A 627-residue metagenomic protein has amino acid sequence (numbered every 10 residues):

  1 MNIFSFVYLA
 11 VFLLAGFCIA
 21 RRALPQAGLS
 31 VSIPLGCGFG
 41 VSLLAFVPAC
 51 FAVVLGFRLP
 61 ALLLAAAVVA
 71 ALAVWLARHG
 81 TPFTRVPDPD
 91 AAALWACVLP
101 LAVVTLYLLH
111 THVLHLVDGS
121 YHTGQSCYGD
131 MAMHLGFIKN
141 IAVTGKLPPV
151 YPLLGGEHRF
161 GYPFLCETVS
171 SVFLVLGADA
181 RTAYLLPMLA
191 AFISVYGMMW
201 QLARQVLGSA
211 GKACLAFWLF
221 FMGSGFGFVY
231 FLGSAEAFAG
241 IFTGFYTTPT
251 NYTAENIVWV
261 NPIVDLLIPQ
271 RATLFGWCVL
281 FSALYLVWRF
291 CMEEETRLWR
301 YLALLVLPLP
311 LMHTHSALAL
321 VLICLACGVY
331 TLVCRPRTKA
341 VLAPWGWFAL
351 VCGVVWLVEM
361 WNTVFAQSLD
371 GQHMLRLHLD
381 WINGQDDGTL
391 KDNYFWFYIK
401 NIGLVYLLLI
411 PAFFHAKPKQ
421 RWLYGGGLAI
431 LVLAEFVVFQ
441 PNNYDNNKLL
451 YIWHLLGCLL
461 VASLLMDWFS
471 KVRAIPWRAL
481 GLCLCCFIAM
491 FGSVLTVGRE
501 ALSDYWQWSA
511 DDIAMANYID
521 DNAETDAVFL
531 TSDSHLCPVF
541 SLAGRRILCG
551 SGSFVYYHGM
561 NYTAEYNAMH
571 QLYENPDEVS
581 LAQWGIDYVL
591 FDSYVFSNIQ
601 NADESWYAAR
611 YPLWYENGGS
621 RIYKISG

Functional and structural regions predicted by a protein language model:
M1-A91: Membrane-embedded, hydrophobic transmembrane alpha-helices
A92-V103, L215-L219, L304, P336-N362 (+3 more regions): Hydrophobic alpha-helical membrane-interfacial segments at the cytosolic entry of transmembrane helices
A102-V279, H315, Y505-W506, D533: Active-site lumenal/periplasmic loops and adjacent helix-entry segments of GT-C-fold, multi-pass membrane
L189-F192, T273, L318-V321, N443-S470: Hydrophobic/aromatic-rich transmembrane helices and adjacent perimembrane loops
V264-L267, L286, W299-T314: Membrane-interface alpha helices of multi-pass inner-membrane proteins
S282-F290, I323-R335, K400-R421, D467: Hydrophobic, aromatic-rich transmembrane alpha-helices and their immediate juxtamembrane boundary segments
R297-P308, I323, W345-L350, A416-V438 (+1 more regions): Transmembrane alpha-helix segments characteristic of polytopic inner-membrane glycan-assembly/cell-envelope
R473-G627: Extracytoplasmic
